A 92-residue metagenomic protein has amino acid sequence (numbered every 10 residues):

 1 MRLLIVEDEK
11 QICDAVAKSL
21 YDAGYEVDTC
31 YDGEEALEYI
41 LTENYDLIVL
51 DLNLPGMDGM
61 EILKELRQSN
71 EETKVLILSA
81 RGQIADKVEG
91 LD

Functional and structural regions predicted by a protein language model:
M1-D92: N-terminal/domain-start alpha-helical segments
